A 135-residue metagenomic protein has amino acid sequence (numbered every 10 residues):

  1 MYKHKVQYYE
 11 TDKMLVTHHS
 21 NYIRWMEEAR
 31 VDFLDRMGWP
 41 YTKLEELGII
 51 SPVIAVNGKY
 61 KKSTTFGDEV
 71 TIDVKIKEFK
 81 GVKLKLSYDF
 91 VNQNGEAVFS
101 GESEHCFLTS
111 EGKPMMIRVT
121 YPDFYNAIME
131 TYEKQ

Functional and structural regions predicted by a protein language model:
M1-T71, F79-Q135: Terminal targeting signals and extreme-terminal segments of soluble enzymes
